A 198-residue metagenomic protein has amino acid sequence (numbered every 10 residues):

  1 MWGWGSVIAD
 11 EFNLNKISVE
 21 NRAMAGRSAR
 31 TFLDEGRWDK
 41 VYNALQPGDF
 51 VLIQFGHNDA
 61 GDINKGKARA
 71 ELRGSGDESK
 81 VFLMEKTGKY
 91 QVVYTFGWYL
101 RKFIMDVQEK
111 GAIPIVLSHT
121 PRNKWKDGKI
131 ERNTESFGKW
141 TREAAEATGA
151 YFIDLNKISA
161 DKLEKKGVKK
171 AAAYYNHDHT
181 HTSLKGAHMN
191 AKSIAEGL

Functional and structural regions predicted by a protein language model:
M1, S28, N58-A60: Catalytic nucleophile-elbow at a beta strand-turn-alpha helix junction centered on a G-D-S/GDSL motif, marking
M1-L14: Short catalytic helix/loop segments, enriched in acidic residues and glycine and frequently bearing histidine
L14-N15, P47: Short, well-ordered coil loops that connect the C-terminus of an alpha-helix to the N-terminus of a beta-strand
N15-S28: A short beta-strand-loop structural module common to alpha/beta enzyme folds
S28-K40: N-terminal post-signal-peptidase region of extra-cytosolic proteins
K40-L184, H188, K192-G197: Alpha-helical cap/lid subdomain in secreted, periplasmic, or secretory-pathway luminal O-acyl-processing enzymes
